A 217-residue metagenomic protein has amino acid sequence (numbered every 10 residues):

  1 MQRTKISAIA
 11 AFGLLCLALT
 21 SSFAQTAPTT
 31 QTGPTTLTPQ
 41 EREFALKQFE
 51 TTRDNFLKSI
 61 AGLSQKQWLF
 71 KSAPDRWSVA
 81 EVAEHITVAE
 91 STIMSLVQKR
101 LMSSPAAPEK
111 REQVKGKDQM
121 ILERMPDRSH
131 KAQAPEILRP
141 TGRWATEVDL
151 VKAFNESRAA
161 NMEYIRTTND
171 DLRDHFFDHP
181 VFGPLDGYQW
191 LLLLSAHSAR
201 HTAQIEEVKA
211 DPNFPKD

Functional and structural regions predicted by a protein language model:
M1-K5: Positively charged n-region of N-terminal signal peptides that target proteins for export
I9-S22: Bacterial N-terminal signal peptides
A18-L19, T30-T35, A80-E81: An N-terminal domain-start capping segment
A24-F44, S95-K152, H179-P180, P212-D217: Short, helix-capping/interhelical loops that line the mouth of catalytic, cofactor-, or ligand-binding pockets
T38-V88: N-terminal secretory signal peptides
A45, F49, L150-F154, L191-L194: Hydrophobic packing residues in well-ordered alpha-helices of helical domains and bundles
R53-F56, F154, R158-N161: Hydrophobic alpha-helical core bundles mediating ligand binding, dimerization, or RNAP-core interactions
F70, P74-M120, A159, E163-T167 (+1 more regions): Short, contiguous alpha-helical
